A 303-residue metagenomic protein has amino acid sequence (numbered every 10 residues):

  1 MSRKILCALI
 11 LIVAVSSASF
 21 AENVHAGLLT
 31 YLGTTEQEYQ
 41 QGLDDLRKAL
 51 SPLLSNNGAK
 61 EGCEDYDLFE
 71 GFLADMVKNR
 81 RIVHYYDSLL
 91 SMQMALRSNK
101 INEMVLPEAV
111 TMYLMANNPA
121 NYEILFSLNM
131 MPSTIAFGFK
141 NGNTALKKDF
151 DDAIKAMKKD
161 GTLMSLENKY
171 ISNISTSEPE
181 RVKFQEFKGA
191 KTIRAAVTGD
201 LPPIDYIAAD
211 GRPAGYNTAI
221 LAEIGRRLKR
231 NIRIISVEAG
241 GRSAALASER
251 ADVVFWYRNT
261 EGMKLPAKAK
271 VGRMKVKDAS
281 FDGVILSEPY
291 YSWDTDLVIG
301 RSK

Functional and structural regions predicted by a protein language model:
M1-K4: Positively charged n-region of N-terminal signal peptides that target proteins for export
A8-S16: Bacterial N-terminal signal peptides
S17-A21: Sec/Tat signal peptide C-region and signal peptidase I cleavage site
E22-F69, D75-M94, S98, P107 (+2 more regions): Extracytoplasmic small-molecule ligand-binding "clamshell" domains of the periplasmic binding protein/Venus flytrap
V24, T30-E36, Q40, E108 (+4 more regions): Periplasmic-binding protein-like
L29-R47, G58, D67-L68, M131-S177 (+2 more regions): Extended ligand-binding regions for polar small-molecule ligands
I124-F126, R242-R258, G262-D294: Short beta-strand-centered segments that line the small-molecule binding cleft or hinge of alpha/beta clamshell
N168-T192: Pro/Ala/Gly-rich low-complexity, hydrophilic intrinsically disordered segments
